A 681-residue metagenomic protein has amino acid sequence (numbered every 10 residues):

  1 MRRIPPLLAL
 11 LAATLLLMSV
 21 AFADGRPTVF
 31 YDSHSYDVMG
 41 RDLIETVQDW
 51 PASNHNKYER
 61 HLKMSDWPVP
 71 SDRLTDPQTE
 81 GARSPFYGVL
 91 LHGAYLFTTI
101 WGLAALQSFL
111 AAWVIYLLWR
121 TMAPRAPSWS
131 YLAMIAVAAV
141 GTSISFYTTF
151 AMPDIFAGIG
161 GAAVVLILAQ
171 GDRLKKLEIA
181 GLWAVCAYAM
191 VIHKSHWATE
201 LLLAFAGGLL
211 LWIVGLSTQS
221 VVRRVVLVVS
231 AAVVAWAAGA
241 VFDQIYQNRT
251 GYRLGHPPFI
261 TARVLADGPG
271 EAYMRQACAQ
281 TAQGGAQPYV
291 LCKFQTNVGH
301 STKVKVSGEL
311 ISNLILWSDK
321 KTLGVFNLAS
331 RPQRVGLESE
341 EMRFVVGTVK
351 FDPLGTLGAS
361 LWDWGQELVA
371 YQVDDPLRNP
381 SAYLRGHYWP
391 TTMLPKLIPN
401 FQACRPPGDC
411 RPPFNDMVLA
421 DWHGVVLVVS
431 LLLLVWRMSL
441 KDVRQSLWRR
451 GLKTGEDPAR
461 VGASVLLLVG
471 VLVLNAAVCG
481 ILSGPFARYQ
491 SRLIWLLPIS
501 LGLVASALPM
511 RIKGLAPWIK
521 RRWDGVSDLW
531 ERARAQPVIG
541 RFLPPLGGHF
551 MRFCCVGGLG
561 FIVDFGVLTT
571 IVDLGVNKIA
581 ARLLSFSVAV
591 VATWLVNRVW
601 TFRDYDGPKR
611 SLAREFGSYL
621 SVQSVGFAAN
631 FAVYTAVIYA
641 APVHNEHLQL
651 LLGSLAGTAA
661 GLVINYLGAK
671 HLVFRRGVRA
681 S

Functional and structural regions predicted by a protein language model:
G25-M39, V47-S71, P77-L90: Extracytoplasmic catalytic/substrate-binding loops of multi-pass membrane glycan-assembly enzymes
R26-A52, V228-S339, L357: Juxtamembrane membrane-water interface segments immediately following transmembrane helices in multi-pass
D76-W113, Y147: Loop-to-helix entry region of an early transmembrane alpha helix in multi-pass inner-membrane enzymes
G93-Q107, A359-L468: Membrane-interface anchor segments at the N-terminal boundary of transmembrane helices in multi-pass membrane enzymes
W101-A126, V140, I159, A163: Transmembrane-helix motifs of polytopic, lipid-linked glycan transferases
F146-F156: Short acidic/glycine- and proline-prone juxtamembrane loop motifs at membrane-interface regions of multi-pass membrane
V164-A180, L211-G215: Membrane-interface transmembrane helices that cradle and orient dolichyl/undecaprenyl
I179-K194, A231-W236: Membrane-interface alpha helices of multi-pass inner-membrane proteins
